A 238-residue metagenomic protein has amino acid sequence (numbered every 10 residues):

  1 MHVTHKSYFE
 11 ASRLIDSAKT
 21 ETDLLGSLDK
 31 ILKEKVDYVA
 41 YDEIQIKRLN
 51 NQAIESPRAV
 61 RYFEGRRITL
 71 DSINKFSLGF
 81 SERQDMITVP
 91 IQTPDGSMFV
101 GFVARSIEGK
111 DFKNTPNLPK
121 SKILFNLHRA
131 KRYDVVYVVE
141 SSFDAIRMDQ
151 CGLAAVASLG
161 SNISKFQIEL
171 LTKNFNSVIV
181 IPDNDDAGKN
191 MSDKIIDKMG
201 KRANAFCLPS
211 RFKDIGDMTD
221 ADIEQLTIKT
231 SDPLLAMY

Functional and structural regions predicted by a protein language model:
M1-D71, Q84-M86, F99, S106-N114 (+2 more regions): Non-catalytic accessory segments of DNA primases and related replication-initiation nucleases
A40-D42, Q52-A53, P90-Q92, S106 (+3 more regions): Short, solvent-exposed coil/turn linker segments
E43-I46, H128-A130, I181: A short, structure-level motif marking secondary-structure boundaries and short turns
N74-F80: Short amphipathic beta-strand and strand-loop transition segments with alternating hydrophobic
E82-F175, M191-S192: Phosphate-handling DNA/RNA-contact segment within nucleic-acid enzymes
Y133-V136, A145-Y238: TOPRIM fold recognition
